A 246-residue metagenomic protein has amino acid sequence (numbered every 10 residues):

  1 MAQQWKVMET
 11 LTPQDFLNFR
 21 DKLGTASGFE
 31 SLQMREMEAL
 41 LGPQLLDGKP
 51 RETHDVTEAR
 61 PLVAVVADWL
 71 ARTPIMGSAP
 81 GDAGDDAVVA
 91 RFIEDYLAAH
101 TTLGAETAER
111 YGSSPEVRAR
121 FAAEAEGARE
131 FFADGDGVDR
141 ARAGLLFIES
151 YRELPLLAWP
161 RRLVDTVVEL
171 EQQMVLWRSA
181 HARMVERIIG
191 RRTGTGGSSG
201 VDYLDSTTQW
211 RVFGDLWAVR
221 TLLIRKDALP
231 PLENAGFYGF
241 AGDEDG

Functional and structural regions predicted by a protein language model:
M1-G81: Extended amphipathic alpha-helical segments with heptad-repeat/coiled-coil character used for oligomerization, fusion
E52, V56-R60, A64, D68-M76 (+2 more regions): C-terminal accessory extensions/subdomains outside the catalytic/core fold
